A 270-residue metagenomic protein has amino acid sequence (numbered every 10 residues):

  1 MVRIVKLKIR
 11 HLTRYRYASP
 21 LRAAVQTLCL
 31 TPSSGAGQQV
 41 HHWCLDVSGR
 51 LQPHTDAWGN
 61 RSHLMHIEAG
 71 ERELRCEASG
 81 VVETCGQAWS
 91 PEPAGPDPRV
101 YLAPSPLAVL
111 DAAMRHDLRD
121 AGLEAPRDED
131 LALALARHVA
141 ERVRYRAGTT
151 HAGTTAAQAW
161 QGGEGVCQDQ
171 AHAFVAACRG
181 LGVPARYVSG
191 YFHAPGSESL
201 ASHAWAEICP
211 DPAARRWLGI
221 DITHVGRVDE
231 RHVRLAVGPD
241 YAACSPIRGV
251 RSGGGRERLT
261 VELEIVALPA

Functional and structural regions predicted by a protein language model:
M1-R119: Linear, non-domain "peripheral" regions
R3, G122-R127, D211-R216: Intrinsically disordered, low-complexity coil segments
V5, H11, Q26, A78 (+3 more regions): Structural beta-strand/beta-sheet cores of well-ordered domains, especially the beta-sheet scaffolds that support
T13, T150, T223: Ser/Thr-centric signal marking residues that sit in or immediately flank functional binding/regulatory motifs
A24, R137, D169-G255: Hydrophobic/aromatic-rich core segments of domains that either
L28-L30, L45-V47, A78, L118 (+5 more regions): Generic structural hydrophobic/aromatic packing signal, biased to beta-strands
G70-E73, D128, L181, D211-A213: A short, structured loop/turn motif at beta-sheet edges
V82-T84, P91-G165, A173, Y241 (+1 more regions): Secondary-structure boundary elements
